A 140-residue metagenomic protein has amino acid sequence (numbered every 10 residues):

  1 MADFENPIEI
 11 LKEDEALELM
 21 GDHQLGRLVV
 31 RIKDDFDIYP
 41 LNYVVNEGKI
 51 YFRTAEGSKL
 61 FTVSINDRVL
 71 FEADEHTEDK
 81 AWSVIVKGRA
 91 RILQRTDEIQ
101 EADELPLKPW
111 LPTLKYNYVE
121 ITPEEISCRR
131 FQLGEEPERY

Functional and structural regions predicted by a protein language model:
M1-G21, Y140: Extreme N-terminal tail/first-helix region
L11-E13, T54, S58: Charged, amphipathic alpha-helical segments
H23-A55, F71: Short beta-strand segments
D34, S58-L60, E135-E136: Short, surface-exposed beta-strand-loop junctions and turns on beta-sheet-rich folds
K49-Y51, E120, S127: General beta-strand recognition
E56-N117, P123-E125: Short, structured beta-strand-loop surface elements
I121, P137-R139: Edge beta-strand at a domain terminus
R130-G134: A short secondary-structure junction signal
